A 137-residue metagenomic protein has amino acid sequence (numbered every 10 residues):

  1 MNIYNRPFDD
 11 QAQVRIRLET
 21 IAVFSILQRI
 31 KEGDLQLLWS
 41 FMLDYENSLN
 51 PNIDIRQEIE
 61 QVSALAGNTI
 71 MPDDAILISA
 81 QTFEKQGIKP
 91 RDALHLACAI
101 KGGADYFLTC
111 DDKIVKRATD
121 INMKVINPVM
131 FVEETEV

Functional and structural regions predicted by a protein language model:
M1-W39, L49-R56, E133-V137: Short, well-structured N-terminal submotif of metal-dependent ribonuclease cores
D10-R17, K85-Q86, L96-V137: Acidic, PIN/NYN-like endoribonuclease modules and their adjacent C-terminal/linker elements
G33-Q36, A66-N68, G103-Y106: Short active-site oxyanion
W39, I70-M71, V125-N127: Structural signal for conserved beta-strand scaffold positions within catalytic alpha/beta enzyme cores
M42-E46, S63-K85: Acidic catalytic patch
L43, I76, L94-H95, K113-I114: Alpha-helix capping/helix-boundary segments
I53-V62, R117-I121: Short, aromatic/basic amphipathic alpha-helical patches
M71, P90-A93, T109: Short beta-strand scaffold positions
